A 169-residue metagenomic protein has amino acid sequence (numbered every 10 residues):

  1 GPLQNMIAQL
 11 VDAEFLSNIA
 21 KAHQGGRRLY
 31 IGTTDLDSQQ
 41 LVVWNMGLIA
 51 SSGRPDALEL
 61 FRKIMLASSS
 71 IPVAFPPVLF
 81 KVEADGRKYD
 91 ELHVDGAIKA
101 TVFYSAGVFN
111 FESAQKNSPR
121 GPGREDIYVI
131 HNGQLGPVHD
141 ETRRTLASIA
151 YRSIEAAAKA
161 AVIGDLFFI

Functional and structural regions predicted by a protein language model:
G1-I169: Patatin-like phospholipase
